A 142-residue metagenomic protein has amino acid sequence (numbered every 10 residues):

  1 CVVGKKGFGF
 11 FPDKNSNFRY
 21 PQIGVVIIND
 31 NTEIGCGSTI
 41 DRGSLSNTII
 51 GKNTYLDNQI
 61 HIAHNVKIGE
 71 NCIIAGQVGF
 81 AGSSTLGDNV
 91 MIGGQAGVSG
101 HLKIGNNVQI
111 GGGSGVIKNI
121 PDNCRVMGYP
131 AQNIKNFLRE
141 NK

Functional and structural regions predicted by a protein language model:
C1-N133: Structural signal for interior beta-strand "rungs" in well-ordered beta-sheet cores of soluble enzyme domains
L138-K142: Long, leucine- and charge-enriched amphipathic alpha-helices that form heptad-repeat coiled-coil/leucine-zipper-like
